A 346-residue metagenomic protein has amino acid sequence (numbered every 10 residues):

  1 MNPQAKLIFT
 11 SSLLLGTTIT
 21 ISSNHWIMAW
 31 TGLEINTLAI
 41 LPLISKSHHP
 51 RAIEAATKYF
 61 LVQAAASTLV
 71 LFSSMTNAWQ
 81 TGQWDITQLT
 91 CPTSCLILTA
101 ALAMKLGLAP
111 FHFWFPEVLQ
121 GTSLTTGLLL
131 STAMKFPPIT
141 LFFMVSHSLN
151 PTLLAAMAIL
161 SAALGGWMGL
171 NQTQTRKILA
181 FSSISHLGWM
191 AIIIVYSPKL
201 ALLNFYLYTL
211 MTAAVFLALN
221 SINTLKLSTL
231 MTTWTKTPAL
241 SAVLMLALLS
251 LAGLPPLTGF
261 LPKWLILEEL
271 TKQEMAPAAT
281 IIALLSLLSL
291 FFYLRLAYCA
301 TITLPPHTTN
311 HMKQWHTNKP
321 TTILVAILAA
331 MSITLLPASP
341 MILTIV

Functional and structural regions predicted by a protein language model:
M1-V346: Core, highly hydrophobic multi-pass alpha-helical transmembrane subunits of bioenergetic inner membranes
